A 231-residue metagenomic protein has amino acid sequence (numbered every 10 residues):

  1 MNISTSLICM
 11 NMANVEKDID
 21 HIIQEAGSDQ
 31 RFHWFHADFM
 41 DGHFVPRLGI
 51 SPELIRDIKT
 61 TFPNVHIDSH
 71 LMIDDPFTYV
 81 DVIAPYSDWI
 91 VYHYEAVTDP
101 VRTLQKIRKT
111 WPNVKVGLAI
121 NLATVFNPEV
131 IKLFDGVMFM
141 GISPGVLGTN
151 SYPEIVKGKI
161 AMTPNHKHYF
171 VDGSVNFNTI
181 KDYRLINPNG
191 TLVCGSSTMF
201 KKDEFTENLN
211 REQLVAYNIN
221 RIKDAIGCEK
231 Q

Functional and structural regions predicted by a protein language model:
N2-L7, F35-A37, I67-L71, D88-Y92 (+4 more regions): Hydrophobic faces of well-ordered beta-strands that scaffold small-molecule active sites in alpha/beta enzyme cores
L7, I90-T98, M138-N150, N187-I222: Glycine-rich phosphate-binding active-site loops on the catalytic face of alpha/beta enzymes
L7-C9, F39-D41, I73-D75, A96 (+4 more regions): Active-site-proximal loop/turn and secondary-structure-junction residues that shape catalytic pockets, frequently
K17-I22, D74-Y86, A123-L133, S174-L192: Catalytic cores of alpha/beta
H33-K106: N-terminal active-site wall of soluble small-molecule enzyme domains
L48-S69, K106-G117, E154-V175, R221-K230: Alpha-helix-loop-beta-strand connector modules within alpha/beta enzyme cores
Y86-H168, S174: Conserved anion-binding
